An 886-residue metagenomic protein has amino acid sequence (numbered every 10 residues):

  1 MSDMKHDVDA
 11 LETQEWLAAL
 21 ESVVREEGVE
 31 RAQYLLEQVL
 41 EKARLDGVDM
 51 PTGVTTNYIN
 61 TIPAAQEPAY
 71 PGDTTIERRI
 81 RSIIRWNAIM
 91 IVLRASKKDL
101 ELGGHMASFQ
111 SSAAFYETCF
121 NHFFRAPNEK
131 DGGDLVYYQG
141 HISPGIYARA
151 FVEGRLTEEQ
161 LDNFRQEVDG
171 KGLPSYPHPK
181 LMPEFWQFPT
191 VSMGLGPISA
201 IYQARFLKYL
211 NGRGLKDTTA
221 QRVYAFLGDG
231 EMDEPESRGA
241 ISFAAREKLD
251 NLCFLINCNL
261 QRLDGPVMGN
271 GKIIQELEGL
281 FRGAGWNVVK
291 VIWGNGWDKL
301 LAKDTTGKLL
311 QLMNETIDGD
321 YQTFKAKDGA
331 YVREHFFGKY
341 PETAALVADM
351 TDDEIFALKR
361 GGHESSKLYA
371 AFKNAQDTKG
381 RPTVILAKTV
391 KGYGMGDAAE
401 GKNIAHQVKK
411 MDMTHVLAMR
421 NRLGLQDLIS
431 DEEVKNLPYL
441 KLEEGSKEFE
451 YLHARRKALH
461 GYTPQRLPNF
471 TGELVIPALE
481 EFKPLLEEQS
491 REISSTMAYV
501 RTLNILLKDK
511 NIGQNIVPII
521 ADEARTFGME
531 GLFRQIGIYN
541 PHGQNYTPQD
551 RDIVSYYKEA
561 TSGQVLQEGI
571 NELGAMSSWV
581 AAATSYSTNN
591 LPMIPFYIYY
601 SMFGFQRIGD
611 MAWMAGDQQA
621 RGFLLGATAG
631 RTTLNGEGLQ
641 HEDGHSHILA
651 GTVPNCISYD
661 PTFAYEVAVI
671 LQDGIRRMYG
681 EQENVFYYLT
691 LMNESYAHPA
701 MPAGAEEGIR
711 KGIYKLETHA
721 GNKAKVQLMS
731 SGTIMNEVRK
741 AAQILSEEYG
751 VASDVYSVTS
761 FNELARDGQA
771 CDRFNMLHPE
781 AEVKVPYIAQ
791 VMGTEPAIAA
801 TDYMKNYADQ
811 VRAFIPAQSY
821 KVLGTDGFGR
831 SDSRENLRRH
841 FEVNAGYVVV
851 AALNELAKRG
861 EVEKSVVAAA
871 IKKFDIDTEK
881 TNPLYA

Functional and structural regions predicted by a protein language model:
S2, A19-S22, A69-E77, A95-G104 (+14 more regions): Glycine- and acidic
S2-E153, M419, I493-D509, I520: N-terminal amphipathic, basic-rich helices that act as targeting or association modules
Q66-E67, G72-I84, A88-K98, H105-E247 (+7 more regions): Cofactor-binding active-site loop characterized by glycine-rich and histidine/acidic residues
Y70-A88, F109, F124-P127, L135 (+10 more regions): Non-catalytic terminal/interface segments that mediate subunit docking, oligomerization, and allosteric communication
Q166-P189, Y209-A220, R238-L440, V554-S555 (+5 more regions): Thiamine diphosphate
V223, G228-E231, C258, T389 (+3 more regions): Active-site metal-binding loops of divalent metal-dependent hydrolases
A225-F226, F254, I519, L625 (+2 more regions): Residue-level marker for buried hydrophobic side chains located in beta-strands that build the well-ordered beta-sheet
A225-F226, M232, D610-R631, G636: A structural-propensity feature for long, helix-poor, extended segments
